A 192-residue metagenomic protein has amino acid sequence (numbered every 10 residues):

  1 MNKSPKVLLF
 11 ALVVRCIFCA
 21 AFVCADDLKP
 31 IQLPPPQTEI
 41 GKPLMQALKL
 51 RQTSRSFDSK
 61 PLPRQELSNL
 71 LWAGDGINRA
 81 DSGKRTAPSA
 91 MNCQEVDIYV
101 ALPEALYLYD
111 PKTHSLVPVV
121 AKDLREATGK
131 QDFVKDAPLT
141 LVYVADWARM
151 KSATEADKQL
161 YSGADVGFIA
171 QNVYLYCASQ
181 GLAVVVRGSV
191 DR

Functional and structural regions predicted by a protein language model:
M1-V7: N-terminal secretory signal peptides that target proteins for export/translocation
P5, A80-K84, L182-A183: Short secondary-structure capping/junction motifs at helix and strand boundaries
L8, V23-A25: Short linear sequence motif anchored by a di-proline
F10-A20: Bacterial N-terminal signal peptides
A25-A137: N-terminal amphipathic, basic helical "cap/leader" segment at the start of enzyme domains
R51, L70, I98, L139-M150 (+1 more regions): Small-aliphatic-rich amphipathic alpha-helix that forms the alpha element of a beta-alpha
